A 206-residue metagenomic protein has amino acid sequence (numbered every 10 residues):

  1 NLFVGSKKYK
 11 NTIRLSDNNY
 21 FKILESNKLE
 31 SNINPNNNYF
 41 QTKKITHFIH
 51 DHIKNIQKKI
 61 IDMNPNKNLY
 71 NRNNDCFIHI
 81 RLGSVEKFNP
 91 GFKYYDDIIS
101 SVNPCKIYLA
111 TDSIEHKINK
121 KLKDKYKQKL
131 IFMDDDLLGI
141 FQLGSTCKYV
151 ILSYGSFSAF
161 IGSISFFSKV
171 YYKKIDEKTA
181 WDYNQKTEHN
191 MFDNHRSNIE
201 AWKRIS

Functional and structural regions predicted by a protein language model:
N1-C105, I114-H116, H195-A201, I205-S206: Secretory-pathway luminal glycosyltransferase catalytic domains
C105-H189: Donor-binding and catalytic core of enzymes assembling or modifying cell-surface/extracellular glycoconjugates
K178-S206: Contiguous terminal or domain-adjacent regions that often encompass a lipid-handling module or interaction segment
